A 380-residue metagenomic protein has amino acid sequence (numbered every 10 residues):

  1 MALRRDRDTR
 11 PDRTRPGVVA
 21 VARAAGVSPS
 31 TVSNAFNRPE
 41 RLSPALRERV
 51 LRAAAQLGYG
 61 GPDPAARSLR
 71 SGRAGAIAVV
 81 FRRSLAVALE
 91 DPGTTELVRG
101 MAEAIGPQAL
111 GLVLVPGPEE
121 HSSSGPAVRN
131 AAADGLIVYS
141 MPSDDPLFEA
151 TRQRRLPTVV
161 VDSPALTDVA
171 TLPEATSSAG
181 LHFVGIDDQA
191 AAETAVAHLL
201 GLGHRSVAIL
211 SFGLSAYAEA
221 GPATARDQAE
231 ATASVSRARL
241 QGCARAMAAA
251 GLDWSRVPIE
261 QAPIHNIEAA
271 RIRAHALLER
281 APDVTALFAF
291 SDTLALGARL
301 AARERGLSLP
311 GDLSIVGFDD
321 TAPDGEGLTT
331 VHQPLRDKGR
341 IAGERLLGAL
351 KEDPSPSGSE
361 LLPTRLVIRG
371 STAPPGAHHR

Functional and structural regions predicted by a protein language model:
M1-R13, A76-A197: Alpha-helical recognition/docking segments in bacterial nutrient-uptake and carbohydrate-utilization systems
M1-R73, A377-R380: N-terminal helix-turn-helix DNA-binding module of bacterial transcription factors
A2-R5, P11, R271-R380: Flexible loop/turn connectors
S28, G75, D134, H204-S206 (+1 more regions): Short acidic/polar active-site loop segments enriched in Thr and Asp
R83-E96, V115-H121, L166, V184-A191 (+6 more regions): Hinge/beta->alpha junction and helix N-cap segments in small-molecule ligand-binding domains
A133-Y139, A208-L210, E260, A281-S291 (+1 more regions): Periplasmic-binding protein-like
R205-S206, W254-V257, L309-S314: Short acidic capping loops at alpha-helix termini that bridge into adjacent secondary structure
